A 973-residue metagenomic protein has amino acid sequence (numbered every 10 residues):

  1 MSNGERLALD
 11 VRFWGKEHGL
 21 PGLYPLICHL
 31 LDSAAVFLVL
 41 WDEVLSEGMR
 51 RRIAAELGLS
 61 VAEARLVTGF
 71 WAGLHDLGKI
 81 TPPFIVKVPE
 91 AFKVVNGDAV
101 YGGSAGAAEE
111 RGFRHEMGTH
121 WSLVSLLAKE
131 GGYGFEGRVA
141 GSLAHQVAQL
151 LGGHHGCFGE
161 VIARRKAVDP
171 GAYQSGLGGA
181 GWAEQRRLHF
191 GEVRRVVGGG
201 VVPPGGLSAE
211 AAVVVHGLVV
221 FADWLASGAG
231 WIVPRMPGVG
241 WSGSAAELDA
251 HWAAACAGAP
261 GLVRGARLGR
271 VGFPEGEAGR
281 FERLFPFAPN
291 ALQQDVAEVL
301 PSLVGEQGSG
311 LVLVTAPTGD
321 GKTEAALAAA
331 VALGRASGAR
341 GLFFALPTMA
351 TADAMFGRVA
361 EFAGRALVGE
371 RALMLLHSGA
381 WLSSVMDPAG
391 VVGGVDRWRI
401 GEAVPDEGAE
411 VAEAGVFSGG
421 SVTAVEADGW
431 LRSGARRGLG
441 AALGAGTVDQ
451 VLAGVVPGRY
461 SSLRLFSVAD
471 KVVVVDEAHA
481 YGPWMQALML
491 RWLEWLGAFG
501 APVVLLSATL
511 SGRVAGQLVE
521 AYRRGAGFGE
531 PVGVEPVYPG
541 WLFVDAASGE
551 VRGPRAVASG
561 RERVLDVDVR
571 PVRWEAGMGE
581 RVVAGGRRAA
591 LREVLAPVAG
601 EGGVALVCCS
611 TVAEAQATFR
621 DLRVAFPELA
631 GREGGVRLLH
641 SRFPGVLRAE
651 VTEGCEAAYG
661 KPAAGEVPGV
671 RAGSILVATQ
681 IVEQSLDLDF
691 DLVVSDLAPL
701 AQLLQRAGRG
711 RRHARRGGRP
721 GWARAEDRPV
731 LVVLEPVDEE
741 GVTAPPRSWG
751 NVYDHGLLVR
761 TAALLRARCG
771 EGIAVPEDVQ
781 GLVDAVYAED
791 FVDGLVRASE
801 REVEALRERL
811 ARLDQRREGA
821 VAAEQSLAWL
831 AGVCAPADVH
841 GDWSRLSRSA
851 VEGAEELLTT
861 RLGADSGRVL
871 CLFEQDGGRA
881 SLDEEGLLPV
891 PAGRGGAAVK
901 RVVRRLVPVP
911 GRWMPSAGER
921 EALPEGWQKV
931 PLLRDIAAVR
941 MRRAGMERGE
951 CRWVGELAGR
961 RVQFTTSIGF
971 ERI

Functional and structural regions predicted by a protein language model:
S2-L20, Y24-F273: Accessory nucleic-acid engagement/destabilization modules that flank
E275-T315: Conserved pre-motif I regulatory segment
Q307-A330, G482-W484: Walker A/P-loop
G341-A363, M374-V385, L510-V514, V612-A613: Conserved Walker A/P-loop ATP-binding site and its immediately adjacent core in helicase/helicase-like ATPase domains
A360-A442, V448-Q450: A substrate-engagement module of RecA-like helicase motors
V451, S461-F499, V503: SF2 helicase catalytic motif II
A515, R552, E562-V564, P571-E666 (+2 more regions): C-terminal helicase lobe and adjacent C-terminal extensions/tails of nucleic-acid helicase motors
G516-R588: Interdomain hinge/linker at the junction between the two RecA-like core domains of SF2 helicases
